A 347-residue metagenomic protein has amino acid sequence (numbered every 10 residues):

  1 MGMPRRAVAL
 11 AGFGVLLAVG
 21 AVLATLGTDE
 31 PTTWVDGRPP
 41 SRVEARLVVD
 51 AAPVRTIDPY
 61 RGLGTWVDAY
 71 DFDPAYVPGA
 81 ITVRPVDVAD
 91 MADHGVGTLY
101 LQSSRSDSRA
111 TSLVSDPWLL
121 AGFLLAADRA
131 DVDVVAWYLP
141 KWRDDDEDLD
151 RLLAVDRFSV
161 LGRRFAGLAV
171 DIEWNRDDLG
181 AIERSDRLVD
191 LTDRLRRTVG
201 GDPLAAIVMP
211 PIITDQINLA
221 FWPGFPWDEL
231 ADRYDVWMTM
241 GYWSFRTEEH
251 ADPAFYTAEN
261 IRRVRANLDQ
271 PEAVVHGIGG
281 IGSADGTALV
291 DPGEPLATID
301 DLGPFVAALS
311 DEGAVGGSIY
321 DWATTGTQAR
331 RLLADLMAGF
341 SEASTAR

Functional and structural regions predicted by a protein language model:
M1-L16: N-terminal Sec-pathway targeting helices
G27-M91, V96-G97, Q102-S104, Y138-P140 (+1 more regions): Boundary/entry segment of secreted carbohydrate-active catalytic domains
D68-Y70, D133-D146, L188-G224, Q270-G282: Aromatic-lined carbohydrate-recognition surfaces of secreted/lumenal glycan-active proteins
D73-D93, D145-L161, N218-L230, E294-A308: Short, acidic/polar
D87, L101-L139, D178-A206: Aromatic-lined substrate-binding rim segments of carbohydrate-active enzymes
G97-D107, V155-S185, S318-I319: Active-site groove signature of glycoside hydrolases
L101, F165-D178, W222-F255, W322: Aromatic- and acid-rich polysaccharide-binding/catalytic face of secreted or lumenal carbohydrate-active enzymes
Y234, G241-H250, Q270-R347: Substrate-binding cleft of secreted/luminal carbohydrate-active enzymes
